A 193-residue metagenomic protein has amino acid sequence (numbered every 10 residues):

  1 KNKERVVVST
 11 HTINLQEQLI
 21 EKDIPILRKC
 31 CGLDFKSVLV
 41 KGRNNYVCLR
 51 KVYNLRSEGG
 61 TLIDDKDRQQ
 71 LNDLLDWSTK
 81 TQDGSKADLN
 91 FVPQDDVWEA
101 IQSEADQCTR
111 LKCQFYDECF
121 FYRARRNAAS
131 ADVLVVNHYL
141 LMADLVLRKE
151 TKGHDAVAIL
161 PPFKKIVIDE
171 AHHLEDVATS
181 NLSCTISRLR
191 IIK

Functional and structural regions predicted by a protein language model:
K3-V6, T10-L134, H138-M142: A substrate-engagement module of RecA-like helicase motors
I20-E21, V146-K149, T179-S180: Short amphipathic alpha-helical segments
I26-D34, K149-P161, N181-R188: A short alpha->loop->secondary-structure connector
Y122-D132, L147-K164: Short basic/glycine-enriched coil/helix segment immediately N-terminal to the Walker B
A131, H138-Y139, E170-L174, A178: Conserved Walker B
D144-L145, E175: Activation segment
I166-I168: Walker B beta-strand of ABC/ABC-like P-loop ATPase nucleotide-binding domains, specifically the conserved hydrophobic
H172, V177-K193: Conserved phosphoryl-transfer catalytic core
